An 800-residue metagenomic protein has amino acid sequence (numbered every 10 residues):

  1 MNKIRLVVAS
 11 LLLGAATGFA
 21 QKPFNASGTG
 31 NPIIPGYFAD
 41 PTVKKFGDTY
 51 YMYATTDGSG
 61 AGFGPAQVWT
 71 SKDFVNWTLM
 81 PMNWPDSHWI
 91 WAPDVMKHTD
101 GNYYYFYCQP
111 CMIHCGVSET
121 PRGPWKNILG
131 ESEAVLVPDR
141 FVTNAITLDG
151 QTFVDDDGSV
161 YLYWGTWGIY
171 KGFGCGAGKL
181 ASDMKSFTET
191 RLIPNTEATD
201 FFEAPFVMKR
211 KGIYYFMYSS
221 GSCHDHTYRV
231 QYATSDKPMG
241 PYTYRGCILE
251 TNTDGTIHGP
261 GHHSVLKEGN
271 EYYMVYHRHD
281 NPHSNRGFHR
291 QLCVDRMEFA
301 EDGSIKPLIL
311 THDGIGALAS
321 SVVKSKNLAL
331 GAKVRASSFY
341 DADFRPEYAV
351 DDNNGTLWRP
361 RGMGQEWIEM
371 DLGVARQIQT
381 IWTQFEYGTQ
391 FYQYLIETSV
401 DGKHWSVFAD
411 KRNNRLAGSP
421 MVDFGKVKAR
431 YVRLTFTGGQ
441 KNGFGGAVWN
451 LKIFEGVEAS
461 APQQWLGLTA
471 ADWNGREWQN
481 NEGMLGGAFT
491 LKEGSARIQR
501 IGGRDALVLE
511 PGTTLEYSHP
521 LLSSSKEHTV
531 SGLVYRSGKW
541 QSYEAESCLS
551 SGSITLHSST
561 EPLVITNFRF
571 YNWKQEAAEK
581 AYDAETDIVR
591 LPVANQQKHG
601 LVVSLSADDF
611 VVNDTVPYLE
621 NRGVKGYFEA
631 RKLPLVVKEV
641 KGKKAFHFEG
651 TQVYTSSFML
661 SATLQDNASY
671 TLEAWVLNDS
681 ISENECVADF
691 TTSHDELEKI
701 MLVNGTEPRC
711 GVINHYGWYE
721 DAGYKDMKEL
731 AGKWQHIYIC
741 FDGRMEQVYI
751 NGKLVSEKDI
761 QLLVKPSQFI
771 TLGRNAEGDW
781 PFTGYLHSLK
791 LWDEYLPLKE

Functional and structural regions predicted by a protein language model:
Q21-T199, K209-G255, N270-E271, H277-S321 (+1 more regions): Beta-rich carbohydrate-recognition and catalytic domains
G287-Q291, G439-V448, S558-F570, Q747-Y749 (+1 more regions): Extracellular carbohydrate recognition
M297, I381, I396, L451-I453 (+5 more regions): Extracellular beta-strand elements of beta-rich domains used for carbohydrate recognition/degradation or cell-matrix
D302, T311-D351, R361-G362, E386-E397 (+4 more regions): Juxtadomain low-complexity/linker regions and immediately adjacent membrane-anchoring helices
D351-P462, F570-N572: Aromatic, loop-rich ligand-recognition surfaces of beta-strand-rich domains
Q464-W465, D472-R504, E510-S551, P562-I565 (+8 more regions): Extracellular glycan-recognition modules
T514-P520, G711-H736: Short, aromatic/His-centered strand-loop micro-motif at the edge of beta-sheets
E546-L563, K758-Y785: Flexible glycan-contacting loops in extracellular carbohydrate-active proteins
